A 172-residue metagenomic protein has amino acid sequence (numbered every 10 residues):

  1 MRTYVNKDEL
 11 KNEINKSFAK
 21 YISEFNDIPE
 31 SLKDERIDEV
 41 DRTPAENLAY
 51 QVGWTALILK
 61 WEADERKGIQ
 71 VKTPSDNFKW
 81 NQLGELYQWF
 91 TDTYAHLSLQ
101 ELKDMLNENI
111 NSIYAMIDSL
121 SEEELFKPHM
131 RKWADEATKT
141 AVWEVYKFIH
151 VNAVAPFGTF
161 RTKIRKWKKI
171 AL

Functional and structural regions predicted by a protein language model:
M1-D8, K168-L172: Short, Lys/Arg-enriched, disordered terminal segments
R2-N6, L86-Q100, K139-K147: Acidic/His metal-coordination segments adjacent to aromatic residues that form catalytic metal sites in metalloenzymes
T3-L32, G53-A63, A155-G158: Alpha-helical bundle segments that constitute or directly flank the non-heme di-iron/ferroxidase center
K7-I14, L102-L106, Y146, H150-A153: Hydrophobic packing residues in well-ordered alpha-helices of helical domains and bundles
K11, I22, A45-L48, L59 (+3 more regions): Non-transmembrane alpha-helical segments in soluble domains of secreted/periplasmic/extracellular proteins
A19, E30, A56, N111 (+2 more regions): Generic structural signal for secondary-structure transition and capping sites
D34-E85, P128-L172: Short, contiguous alpha-helical
Q82-F126: Acidic/histidine-rich alpha-helical segments that form the ligand environment of transition-metal centers
